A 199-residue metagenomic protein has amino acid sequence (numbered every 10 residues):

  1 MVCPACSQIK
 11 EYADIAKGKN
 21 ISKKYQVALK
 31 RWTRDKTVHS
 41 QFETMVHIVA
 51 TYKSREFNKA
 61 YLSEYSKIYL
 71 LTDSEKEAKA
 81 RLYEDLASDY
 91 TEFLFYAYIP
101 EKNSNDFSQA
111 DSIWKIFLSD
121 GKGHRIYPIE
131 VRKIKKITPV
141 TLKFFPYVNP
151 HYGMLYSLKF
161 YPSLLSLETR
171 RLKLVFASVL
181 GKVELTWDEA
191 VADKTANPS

Functional and structural regions predicted by a protein language model:
V2-A5: C-terminal motif of bacterial Sec signal peptides marking the signal peptidase cleavage site
S7-S199: Conserved functional micro-motifs across diverse proteins
